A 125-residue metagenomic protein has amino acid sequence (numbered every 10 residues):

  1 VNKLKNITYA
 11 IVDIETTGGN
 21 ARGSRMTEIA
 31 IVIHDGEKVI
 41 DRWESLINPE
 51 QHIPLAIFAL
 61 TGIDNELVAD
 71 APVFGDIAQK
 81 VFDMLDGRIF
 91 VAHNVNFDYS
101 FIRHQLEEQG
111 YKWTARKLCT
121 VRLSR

Functional and structural regions predicted by a protein language model:
V1-R116: Conserved non-catalytic scaffold segment of RNase H-like nuclease domains
T114-S124: Histidine/lysine/aspartate-rich catalytic loop segments that bind and position anionic ligands
